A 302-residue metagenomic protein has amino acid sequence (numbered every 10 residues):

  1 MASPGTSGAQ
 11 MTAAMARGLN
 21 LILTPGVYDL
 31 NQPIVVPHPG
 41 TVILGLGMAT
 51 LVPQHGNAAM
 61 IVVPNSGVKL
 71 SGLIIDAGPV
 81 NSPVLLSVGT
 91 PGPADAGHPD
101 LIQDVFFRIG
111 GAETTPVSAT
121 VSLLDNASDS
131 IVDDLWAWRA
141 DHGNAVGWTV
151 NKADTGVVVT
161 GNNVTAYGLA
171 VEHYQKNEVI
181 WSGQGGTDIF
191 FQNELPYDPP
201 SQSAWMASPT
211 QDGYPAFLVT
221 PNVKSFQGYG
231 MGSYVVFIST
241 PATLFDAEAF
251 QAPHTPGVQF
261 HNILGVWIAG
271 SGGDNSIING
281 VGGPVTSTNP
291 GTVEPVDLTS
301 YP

Functional and structural regions predicted by a protein language model:
M1-P302: Extracellular/periplasmic carbohydrate-active domains that bind, remodel, or depolymerize complex polysaccharides
